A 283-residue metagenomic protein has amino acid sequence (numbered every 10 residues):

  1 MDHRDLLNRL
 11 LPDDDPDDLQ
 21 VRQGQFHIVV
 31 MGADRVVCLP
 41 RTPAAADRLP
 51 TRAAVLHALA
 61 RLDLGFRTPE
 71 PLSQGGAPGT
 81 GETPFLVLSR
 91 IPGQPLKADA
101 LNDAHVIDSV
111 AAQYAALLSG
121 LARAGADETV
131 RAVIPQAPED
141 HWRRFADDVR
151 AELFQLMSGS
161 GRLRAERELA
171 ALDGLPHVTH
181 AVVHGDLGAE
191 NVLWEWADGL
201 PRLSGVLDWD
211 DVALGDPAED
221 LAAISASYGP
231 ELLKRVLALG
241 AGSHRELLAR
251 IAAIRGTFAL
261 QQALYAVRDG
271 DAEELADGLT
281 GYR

Functional and structural regions predicted by a protein language model:
D2-D14, G76-T80, L86, P92 (+4 more regions): An alpha-helical support segment within catalytic cores of ATP-dependent transferases
P12-P16, G32-V36, L64-G65, A226-P230 (+1 more regions): Short glycine/proline-enriched coil/turn segments at helix->beta-strand junctions
D13-L19, G159-A165, G242-I251: Short, surface-exposed acidic
D17-I134, F154, H177: ATP-binding pocket architecture of kinase catalytic cores
G24-F26, L96, D211-R283: Helix-rich C-terminal or lid/interface subdomains of diverse kinases
H27-M31, V37, P71, L169-E219: Active-site acidic catalytic loop and adjacent metal/ATP-binding pocket of ATP-dependent phosphoryl transfer enzymes
